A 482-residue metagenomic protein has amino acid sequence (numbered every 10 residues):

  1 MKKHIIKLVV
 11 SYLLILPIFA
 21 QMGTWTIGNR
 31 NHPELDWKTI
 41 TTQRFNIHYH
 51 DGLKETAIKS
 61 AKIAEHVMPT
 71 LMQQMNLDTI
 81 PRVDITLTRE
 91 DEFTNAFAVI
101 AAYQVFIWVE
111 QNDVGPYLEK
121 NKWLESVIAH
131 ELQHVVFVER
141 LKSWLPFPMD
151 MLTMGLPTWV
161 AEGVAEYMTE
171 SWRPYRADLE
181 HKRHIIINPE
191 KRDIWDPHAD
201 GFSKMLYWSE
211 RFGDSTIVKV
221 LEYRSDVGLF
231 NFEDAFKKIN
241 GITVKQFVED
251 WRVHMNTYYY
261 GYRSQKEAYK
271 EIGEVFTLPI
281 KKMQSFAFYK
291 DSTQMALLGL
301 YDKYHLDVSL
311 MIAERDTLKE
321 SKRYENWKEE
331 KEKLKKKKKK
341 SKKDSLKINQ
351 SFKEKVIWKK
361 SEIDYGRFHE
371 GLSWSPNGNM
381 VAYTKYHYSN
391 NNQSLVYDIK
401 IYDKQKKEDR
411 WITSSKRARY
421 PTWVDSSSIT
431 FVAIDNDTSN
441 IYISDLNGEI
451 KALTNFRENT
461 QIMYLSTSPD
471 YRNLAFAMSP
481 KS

Functional and structural regions predicted by a protein language model:
M1-W25: Bacterial Sec-dependent N-terminal signal peptides
Q21-M151, P157, N231: Juxtacatalytic substrate-recognition/specificity segment
I27-N29, I100-V109, P116-V127, L132-V218 (+2 more regions): Acidic/His/Gly-enriched intrinsically disordered linker/tail segments that often contain short helix/coil "MoRF-like"
G28-N29, D36-T39, E222, V227-S373: Beta/coil-rich, acidic/histidine-enriched accessory regions frequently appended to metallopeptidases
T70, T79, S215, S292 (+4 more regions): Coil residues (strongly favoring Ser/Thr
D178, L298-I312, D316-K343, E362-H369 (+5 more regions): A flexible loop/linker signature enriched in serine peptidases of the S9 family
F286-Q294, L372-M380, P421-S428, Y464-N473: Blade-terminus and WD-like Trp-Asp/Gly-His loop motifs, strongest in beta-propeller folds
R315-D316, D403-K407, D445-G448: Short loop/turn segments that connect beta-strands within beta-propeller blades
